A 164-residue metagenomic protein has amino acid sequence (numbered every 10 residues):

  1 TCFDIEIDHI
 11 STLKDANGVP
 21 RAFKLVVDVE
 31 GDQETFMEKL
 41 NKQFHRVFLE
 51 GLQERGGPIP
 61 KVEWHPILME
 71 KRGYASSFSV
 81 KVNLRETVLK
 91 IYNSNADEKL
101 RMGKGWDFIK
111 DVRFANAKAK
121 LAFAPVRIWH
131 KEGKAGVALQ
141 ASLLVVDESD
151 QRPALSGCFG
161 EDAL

Functional and structural regions predicted by a protein language model:
T1-V88: OB-fold ssDNA-binding interfaces and closely related basic DNA-contact patches used across DNA replication/repair
V19, D32, P58, K104 (+2 more regions): Intrinsically disordered, low-complexity regions
E50-Q53, V146-D150: Glycine-rich loops and low-complexity Gly/Arg-rich segments that provide flexible linkers or classic glycine-based
R72-S149: Extended serine/threonine-enriched, polar tracts that run as long, contiguous segments within proteins
S149-L164: Extended, charge-rich, solvent-exposed interface segments
